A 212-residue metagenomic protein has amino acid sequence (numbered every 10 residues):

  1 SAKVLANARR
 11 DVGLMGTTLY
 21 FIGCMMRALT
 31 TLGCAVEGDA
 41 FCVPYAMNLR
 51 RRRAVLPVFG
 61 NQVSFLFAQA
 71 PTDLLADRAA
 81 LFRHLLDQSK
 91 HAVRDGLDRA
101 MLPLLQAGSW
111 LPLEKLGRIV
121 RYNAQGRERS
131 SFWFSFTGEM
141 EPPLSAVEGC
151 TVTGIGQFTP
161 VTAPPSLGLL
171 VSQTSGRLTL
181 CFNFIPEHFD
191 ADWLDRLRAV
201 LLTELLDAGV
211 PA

Functional and structural regions predicted by a protein language model:
S1-G13: Flexible, P/S/T/G-rich "lid" or insertion loops adjacent to the active sites of thioester-utilizing
A6, F21-I22, D195: Generic structural signal for individual residues within well-ordered alpha-helical segments across diverse proteins
R9, T30-A212: Acyl-thioester-dependent acyl-group transfer interface
M15-M26: Short amphipathic alpha-helical segments
